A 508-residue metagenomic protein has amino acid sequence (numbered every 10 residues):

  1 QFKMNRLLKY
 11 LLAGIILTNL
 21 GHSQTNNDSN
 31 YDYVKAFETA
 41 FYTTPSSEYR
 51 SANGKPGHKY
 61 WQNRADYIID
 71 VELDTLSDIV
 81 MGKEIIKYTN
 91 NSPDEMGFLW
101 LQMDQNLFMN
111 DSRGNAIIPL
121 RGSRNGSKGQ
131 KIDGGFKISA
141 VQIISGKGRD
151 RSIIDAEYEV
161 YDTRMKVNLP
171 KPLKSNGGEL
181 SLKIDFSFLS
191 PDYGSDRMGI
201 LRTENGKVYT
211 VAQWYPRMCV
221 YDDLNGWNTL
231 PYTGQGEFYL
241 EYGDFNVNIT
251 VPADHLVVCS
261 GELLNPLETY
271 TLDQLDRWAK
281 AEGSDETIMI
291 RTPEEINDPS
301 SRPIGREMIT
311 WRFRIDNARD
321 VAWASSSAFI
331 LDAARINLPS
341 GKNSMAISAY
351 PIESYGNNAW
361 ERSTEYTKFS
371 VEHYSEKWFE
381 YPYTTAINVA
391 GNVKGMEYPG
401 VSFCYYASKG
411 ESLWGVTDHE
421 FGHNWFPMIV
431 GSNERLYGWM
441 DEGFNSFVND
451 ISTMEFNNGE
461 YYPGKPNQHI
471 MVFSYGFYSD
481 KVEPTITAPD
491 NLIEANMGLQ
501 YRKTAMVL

Functional and structural regions predicted by a protein language model:
Q1-N27: Bacterial Sec-dependent N-terminal signal peptides
R6, S23, D32-R50, F313 (+1 more regions): Hydrophobic alpha-helical and helix-loop surface patches within well-folded domains that function as non-catalytic
Q24-M81: N-terminal, polar/Ser/Thr-rich
N26-Y31, I79, T89, E95 (+2 more regions): A surface-exposed beta-strand-loop module
V80-L107, S112: Ligand-binding face of N-terminal immunoglobulin V-set domains in extracellular IgSF glycoproteins
E84-I86, N90, M103-Q105, G178-D192 (+2 more regions): Short, hydrophobic/aromatic-enriched beta-strand segments in well-ordered soluble domains
D111-G129, S187-F245, P266-L267: Glycine/proline-rich low-complexity spacer/linker segments in large multi-domain proteins
Q213-W227, T233-D418, F447: Hydrophobic helix-coil surface modules that form long, contiguous segments used for peptide/substrate interaction
